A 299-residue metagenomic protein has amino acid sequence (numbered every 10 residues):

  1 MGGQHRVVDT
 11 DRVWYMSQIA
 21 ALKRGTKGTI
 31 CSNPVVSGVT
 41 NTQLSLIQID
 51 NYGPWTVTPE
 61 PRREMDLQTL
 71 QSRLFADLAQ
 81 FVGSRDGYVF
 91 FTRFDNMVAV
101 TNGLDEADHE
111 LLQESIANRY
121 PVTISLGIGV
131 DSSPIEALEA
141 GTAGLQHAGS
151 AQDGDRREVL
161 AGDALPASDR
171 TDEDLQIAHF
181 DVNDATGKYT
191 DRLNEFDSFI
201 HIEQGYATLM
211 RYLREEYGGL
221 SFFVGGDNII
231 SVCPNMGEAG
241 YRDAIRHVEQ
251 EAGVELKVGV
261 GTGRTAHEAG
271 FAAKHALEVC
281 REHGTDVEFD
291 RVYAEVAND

Functional and structural regions predicted by a protein language model:
M1-D299: Regulatory and interdomain segments flanking nucleotide-handling catalytic cores in signaling/defense enzymes
